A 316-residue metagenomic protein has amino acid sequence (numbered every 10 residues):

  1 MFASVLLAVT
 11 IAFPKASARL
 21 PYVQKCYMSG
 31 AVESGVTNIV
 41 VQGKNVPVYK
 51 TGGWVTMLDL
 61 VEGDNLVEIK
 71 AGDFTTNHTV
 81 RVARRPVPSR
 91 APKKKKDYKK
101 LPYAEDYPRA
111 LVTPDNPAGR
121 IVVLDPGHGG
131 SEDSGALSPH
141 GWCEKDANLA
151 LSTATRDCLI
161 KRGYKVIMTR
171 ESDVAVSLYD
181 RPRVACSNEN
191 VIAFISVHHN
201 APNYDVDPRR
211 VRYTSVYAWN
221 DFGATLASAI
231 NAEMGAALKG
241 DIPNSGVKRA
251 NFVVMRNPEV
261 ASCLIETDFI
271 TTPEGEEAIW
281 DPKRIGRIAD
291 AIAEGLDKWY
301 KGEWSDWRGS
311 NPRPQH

Functional and structural regions predicted by a protein language model:
F2-G309, R313-H316: Catalytic-site microenvironment of enzymes that process N-acetyl-hexosamine-containing cell-wall polysaccharides
